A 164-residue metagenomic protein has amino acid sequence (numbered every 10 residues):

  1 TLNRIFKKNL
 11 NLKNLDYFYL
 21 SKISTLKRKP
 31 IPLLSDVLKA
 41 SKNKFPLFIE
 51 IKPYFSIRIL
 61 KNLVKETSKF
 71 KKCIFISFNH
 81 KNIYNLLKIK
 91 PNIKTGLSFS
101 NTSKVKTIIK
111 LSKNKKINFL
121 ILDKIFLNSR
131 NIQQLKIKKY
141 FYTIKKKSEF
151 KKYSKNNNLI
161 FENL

Functional and structural regions predicted by a protein language model:
T1-T102, K115-N118, L122-I125: Metal-dependent phosphodiesterase/phospholipase catalytic core, i.e., the His/Asp/Glu-rich active-site region
S24-I31, G96-L164: C-terminal active-site rim and adjoining tail of enzyme catalytic domains
